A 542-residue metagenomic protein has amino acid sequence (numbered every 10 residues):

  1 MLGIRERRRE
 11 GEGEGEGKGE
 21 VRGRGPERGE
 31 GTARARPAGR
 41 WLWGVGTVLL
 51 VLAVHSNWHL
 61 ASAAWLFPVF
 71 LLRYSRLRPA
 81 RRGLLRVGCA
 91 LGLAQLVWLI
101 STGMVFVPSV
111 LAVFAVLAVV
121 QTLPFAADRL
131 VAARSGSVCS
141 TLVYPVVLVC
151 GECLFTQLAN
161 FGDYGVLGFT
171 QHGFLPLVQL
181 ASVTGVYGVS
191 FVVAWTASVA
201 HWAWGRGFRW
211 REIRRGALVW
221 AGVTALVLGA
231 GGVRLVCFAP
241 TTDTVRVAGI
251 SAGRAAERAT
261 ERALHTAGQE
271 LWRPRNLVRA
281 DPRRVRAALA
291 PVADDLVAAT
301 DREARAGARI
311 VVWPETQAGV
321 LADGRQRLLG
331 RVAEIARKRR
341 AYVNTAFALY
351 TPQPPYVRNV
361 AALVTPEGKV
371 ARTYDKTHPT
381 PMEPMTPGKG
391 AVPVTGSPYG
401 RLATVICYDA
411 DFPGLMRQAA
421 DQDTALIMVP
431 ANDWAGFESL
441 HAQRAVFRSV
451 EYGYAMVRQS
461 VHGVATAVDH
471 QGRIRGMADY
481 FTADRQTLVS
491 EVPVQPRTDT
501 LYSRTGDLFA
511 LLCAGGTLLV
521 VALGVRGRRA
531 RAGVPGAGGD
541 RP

Functional and structural regions predicted by a protein language model:
L2-E6, R28-C237, A435, V468-Q471 (+3 more regions): Membrane-embedded alpha-helical bundles of multi-pass enzymes that act on lipidic or dolichyl-linked glycan substrates
E6-T32: Intrinsically disordered, low-complexity segments used as extracellular stalks/linkers and nuclear/regulatory IDRs
R7, P108, T224-E303, F437-L440 (+2 more regions): Non-cytosolic juxtamembrane linkers/loops that tether extracellular or periplasmic domains to nearby transmembrane
L52-V54, L349, Y408-F412: Short beta->alpha connector loops
T102-A112, S135-G136, C153-T184, E334-R337 (+3 more regions): Active-site catalytic loop in hydrolytic enzyme cores
V120-Q121, I310, Q317-A318, G324-N344 (+2 more regions): CN hydrolase (nitrilase-like) catalytic-core segments centered on the catalytic cysteine and neighboring Lys/Glu
P124, D128, V297-D301, V392 (+1 more regions): Generic structural signal for well-ordered alpha-helices, preferentially at hydrophobic/aromatic core positions
V233-P381, T404, Y408: Soluble catalytic regions of membrane-associated enzymes that act on cell-envelope and secretory-pathway components
